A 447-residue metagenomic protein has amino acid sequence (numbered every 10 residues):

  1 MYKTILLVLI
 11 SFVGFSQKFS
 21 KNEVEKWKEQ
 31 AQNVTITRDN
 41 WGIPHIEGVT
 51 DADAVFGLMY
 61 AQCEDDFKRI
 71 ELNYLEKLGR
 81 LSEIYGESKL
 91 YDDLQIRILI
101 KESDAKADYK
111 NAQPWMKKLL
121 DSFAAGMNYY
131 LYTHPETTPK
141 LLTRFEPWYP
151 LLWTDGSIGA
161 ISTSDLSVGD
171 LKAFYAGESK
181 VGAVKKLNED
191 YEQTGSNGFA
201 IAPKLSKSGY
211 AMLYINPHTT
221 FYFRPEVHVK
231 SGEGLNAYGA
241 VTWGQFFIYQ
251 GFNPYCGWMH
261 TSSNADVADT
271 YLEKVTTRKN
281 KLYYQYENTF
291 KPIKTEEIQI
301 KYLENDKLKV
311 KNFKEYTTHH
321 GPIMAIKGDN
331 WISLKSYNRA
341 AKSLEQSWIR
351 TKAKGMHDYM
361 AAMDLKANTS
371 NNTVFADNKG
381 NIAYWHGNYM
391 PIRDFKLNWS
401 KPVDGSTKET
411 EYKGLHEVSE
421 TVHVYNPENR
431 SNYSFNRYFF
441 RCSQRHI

Functional and structural regions predicted by a protein language model:
M1-S20: Bacterial Sec-dependent N-terminal signal peptides
K18-R224, G232-L235, G239-F247, Y337: Substrate-recognition/specificity elements adjacent to catalytic centers across diverse enzyme folds
N33-I36, W115, S343-L365: Alpha/propeptide regions of enzymes that mature by internal proteolysis
W148, G156-S167, V227-G232, N264-V267 (+3 more regions): Short secondary-structure boundary/capping segments
T219-S231, H357-A367: Short active-site loop/helix that positions an aromatic residue
A237-G239, F246, A268, N368-I447: Hydrophobic alpha-helical segments
T242-D306: Compact, glycine/acidic-enriched structural inserts
I326-E345, R350: Conserved, charged catalytic cores of large soluble enzymes
